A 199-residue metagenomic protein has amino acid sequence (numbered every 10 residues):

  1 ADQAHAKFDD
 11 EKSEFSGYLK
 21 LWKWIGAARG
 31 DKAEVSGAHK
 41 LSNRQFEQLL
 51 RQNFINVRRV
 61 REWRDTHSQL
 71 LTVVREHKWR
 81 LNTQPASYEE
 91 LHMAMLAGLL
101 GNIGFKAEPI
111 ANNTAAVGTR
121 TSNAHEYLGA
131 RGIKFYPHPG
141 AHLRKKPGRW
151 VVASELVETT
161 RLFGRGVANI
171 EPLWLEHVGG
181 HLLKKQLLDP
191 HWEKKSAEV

Functional and structural regions predicted by a protein language model:
A1-E198: Second RecA-like catalytic domain
